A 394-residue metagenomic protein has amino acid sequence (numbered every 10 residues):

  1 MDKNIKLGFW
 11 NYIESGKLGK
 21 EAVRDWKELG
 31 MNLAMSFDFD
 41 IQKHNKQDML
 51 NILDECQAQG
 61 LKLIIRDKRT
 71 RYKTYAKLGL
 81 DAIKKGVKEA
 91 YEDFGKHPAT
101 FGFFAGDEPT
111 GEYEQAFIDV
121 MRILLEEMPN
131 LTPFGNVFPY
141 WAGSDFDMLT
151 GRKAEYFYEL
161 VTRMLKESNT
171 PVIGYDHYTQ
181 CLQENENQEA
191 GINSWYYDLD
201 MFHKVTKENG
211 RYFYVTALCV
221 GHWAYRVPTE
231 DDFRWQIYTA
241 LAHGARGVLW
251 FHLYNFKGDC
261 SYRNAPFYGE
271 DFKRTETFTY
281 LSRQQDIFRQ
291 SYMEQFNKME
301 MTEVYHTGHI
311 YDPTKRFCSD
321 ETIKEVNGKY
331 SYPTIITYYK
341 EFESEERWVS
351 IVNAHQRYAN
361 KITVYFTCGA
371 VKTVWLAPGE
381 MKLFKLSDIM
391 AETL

Functional and structural regions predicted by a protein language model:
M1-L394: Glycan-processing catalytic domains of CAZymes
